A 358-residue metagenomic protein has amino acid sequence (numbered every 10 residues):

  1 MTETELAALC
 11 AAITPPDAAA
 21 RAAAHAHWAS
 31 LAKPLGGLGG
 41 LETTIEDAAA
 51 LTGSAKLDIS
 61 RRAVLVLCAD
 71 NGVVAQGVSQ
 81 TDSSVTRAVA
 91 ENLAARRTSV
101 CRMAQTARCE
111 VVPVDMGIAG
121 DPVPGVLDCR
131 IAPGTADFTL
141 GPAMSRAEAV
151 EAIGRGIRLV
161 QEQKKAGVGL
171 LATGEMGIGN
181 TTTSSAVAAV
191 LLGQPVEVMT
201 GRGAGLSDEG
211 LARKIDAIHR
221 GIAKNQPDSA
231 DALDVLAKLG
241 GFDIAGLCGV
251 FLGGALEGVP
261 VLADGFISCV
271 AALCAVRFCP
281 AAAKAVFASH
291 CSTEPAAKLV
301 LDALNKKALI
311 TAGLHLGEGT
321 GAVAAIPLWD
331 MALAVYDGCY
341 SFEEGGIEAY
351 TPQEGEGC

Functional and structural regions predicted by a protein language model:
M1-C358: N-terminal loops that bind phosphate or other acidic moieties and the adjacent beta-alpha structural core
